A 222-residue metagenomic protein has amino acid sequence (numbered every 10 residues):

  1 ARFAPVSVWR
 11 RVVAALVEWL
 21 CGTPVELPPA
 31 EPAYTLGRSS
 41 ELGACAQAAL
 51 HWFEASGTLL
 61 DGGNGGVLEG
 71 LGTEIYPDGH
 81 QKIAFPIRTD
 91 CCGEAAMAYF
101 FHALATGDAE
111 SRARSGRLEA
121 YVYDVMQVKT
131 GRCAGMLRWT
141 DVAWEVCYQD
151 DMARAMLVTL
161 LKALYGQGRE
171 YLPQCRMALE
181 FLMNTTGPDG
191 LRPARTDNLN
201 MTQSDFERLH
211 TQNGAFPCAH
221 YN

Functional and structural regions predicted by a protein language model:
A1-P29: A glycine-centered loop/beta-turn motif at secondary-structure junctions
F3, S7, S40, P86 (+3 more regions): Charge-dense, low-complexity intrinsically disordered segments
S7-A14, Q47, G93, M97-F100 (+5 more regions): A structural signal for well-ordered alpha-helical segments within the folded catalytic domains of diverse enzymes
W19-C91, A109-V142, R176-M177, F181-F216: Low-complexity, Ser/Thr/Pro/Gly-enriched N-terminal "stalk/linker" regions
P32-S39, G93-A109, R154-E170: Well-ordered alpha-helical scaffold segments within catalytic/enzyme domains
Y34, Y76, Y99, Y121-Y123 (+4 more regions): Sequence-level detector for tyrosine residue identity
I83-M97, A143-V158, A215-N222: Aromatic- and histidine-enriched alpha-helix N-cap/loop-to-helix transition segments that scaffold the rims
R132-F181: Acidic/aromatic-lined carbohydrate-recognition and catalytic surfaces of CAZymes acting on diverse glycans
